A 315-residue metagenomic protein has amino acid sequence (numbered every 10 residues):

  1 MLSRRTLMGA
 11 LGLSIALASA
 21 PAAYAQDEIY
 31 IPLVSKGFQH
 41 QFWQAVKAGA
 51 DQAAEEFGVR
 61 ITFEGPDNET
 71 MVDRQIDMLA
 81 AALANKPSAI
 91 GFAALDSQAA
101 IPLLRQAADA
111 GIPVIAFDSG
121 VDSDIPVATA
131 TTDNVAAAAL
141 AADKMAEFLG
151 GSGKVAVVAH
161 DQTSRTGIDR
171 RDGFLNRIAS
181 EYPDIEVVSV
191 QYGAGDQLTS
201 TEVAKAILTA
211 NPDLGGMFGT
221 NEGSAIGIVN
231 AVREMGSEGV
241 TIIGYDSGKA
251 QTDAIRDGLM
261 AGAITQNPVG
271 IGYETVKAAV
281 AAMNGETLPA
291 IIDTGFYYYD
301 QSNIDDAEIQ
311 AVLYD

Functional and structural regions predicted by a protein language model:
M1, A18-D27: C-terminal segment of N-terminal export signals and the immediately downstream linker at the start of the mature
S3-M8: N-terminal export leaders
G9-A10, Q41: Intrinsically disordered, low-complexity segments enriched in polar/charged small residues
A10-A18: Bacterial N-terminal signal peptides
A23-D315: A residue-level marker of the well-folded mature domains of exported/periplasmic proteins
